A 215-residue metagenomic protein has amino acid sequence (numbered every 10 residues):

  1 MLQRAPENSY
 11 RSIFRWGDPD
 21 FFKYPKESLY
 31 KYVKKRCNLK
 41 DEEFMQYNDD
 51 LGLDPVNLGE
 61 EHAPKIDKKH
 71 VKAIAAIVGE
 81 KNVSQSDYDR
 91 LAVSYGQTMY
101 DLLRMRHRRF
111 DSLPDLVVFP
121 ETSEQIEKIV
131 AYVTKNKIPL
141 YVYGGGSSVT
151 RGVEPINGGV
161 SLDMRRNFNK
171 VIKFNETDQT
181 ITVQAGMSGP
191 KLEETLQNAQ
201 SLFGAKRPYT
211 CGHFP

Functional and structural regions predicted by a protein language model:
M1-P215: Noncatalytic alpha-helical scaffold of FAD-dependent oxidoreductases
